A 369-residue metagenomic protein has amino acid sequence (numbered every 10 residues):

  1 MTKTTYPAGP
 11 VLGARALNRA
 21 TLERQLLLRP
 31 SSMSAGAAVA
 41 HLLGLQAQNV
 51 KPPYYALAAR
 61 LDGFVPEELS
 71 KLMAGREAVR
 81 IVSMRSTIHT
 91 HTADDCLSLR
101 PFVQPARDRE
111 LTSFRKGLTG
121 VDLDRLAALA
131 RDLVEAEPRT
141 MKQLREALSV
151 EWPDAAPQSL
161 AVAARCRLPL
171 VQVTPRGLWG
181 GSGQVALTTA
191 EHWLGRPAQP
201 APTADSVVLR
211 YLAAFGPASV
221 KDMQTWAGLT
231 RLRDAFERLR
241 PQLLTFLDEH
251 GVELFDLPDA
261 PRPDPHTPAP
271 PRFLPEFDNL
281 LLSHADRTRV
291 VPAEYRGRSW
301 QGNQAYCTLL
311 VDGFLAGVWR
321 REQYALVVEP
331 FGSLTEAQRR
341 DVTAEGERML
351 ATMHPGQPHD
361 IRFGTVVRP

Functional and structural regions predicted by a protein language model:
M1-L281, A285-R287, A293-P369: Long, low-complexity intrinsically disordered regions
